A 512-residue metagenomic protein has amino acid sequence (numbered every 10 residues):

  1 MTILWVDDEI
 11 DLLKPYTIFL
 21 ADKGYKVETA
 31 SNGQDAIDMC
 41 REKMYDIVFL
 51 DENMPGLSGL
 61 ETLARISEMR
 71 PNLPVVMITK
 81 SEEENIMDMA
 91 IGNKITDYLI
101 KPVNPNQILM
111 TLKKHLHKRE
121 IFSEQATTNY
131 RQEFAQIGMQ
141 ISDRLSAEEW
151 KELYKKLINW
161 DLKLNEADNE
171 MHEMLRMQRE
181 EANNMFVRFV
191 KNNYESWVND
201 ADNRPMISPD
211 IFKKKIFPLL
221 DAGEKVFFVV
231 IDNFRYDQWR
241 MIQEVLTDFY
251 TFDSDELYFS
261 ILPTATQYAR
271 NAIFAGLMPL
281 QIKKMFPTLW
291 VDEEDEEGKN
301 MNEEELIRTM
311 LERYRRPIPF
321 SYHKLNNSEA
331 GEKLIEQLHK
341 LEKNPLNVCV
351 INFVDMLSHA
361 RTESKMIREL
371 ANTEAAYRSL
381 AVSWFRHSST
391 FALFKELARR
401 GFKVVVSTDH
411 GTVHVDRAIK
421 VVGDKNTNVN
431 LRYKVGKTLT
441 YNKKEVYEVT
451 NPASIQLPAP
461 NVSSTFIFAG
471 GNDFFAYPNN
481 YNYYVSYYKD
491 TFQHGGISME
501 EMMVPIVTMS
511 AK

Functional and structural regions predicted by a protein language model:
I10-E28: Two-component/phosphorelay signaling modules centered on CheY-like receiver
S31-D35, S58-E61: Acidic catalytic/metal-coordinating carboxylates
D38, L60-P71: Short amphipathic alpha-helix used as the core "switch/output" element in two-component signaling
K43-F49: Active-site beta3 strand of CheY-like receiver
M54: Receiver (REC) domain active-site loop signature in two-component systems and cognate sites in sensor histidine kinases
E61, E82-D97: Alpha4 helix (beta4-alpha4-beta5 surface) of REC/receiver domains from two-component response regulators
N85, V103-L112: C-terminal output helix
